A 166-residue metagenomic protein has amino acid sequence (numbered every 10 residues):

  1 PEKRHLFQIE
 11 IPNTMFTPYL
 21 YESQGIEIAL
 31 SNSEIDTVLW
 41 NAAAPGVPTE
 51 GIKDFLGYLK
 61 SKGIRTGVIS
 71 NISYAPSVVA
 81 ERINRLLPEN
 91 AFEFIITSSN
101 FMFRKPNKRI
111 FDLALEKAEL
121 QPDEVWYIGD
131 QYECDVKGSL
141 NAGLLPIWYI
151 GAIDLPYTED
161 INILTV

Functional and structural regions predicted by a protein language model:
P1-T37: A metal-dependent, Asp-based hydrolase signature
R4-T14, G46, R104-K105, E159-V166: Short, exposed beta-strand "edge-strand" segments with a Pro/Gly-rich flavor and a Y/T-containing core
E22-I26, P45, E89: A structural signal for alpha-helix termini and helix-coil/disorder junctions
T37-G46: Surface-exposed cleft-lining segments at the edges of enzyme active sites
K53, G57-K60, G67-V166: Asp-based, Mg2+/Mn2+-dependent phosphohydrolase catalytic module
